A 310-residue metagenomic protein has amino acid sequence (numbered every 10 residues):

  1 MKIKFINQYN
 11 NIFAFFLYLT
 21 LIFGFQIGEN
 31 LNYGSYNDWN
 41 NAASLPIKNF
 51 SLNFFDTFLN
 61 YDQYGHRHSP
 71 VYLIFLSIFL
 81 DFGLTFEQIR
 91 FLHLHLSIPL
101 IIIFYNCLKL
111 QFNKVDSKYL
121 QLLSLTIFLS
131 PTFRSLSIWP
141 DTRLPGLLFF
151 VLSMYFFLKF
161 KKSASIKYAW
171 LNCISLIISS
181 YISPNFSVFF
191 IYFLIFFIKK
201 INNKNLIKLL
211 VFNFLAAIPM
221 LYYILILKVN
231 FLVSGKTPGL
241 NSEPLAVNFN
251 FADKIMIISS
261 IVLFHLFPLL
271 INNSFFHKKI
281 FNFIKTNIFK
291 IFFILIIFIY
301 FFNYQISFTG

Functional and structural regions predicted by a protein language model:
M1-Q26, F283-L295: Start-transfer (signal-anchor) and selected internal transmembrane alpha helices of multi-pass inner/ER membrane
L21-F25, D38-F79, F157: Extracytosolic helix-loop segments that constitute the early lumenal/periplasmic catalytic or substrate-binding loops
F25, N205-I280, I288-G310: Membrane-lumen/periplasm interface segments of specific transmembrane helices in polyprenyl phosphate-linked
P70-I74, F82-I102, L136: Loop-to-helix entry region of an early transmembrane alpha helix in multi-pass inner-membrane enzymes
F104-L129, L147-L148: Transmembrane-helix signature of polytopic, membrane-embedded enzymes that assemble or transfer cell-envelope glycans
Q111-S117, V151-A169, S179, I198-I201: Membrane-interface transmembrane helices that cradle and orient dolichyl/undecaprenyl
L123-L125, K167-S183, F190-F193, F212-P219: Membrane-interface alpha helices of multi-pass inner-membrane proteins
S135-P145: Short acidic/glycine- and proline-prone juxtamembrane loop motifs at membrane-interface regions of multi-pass membrane
